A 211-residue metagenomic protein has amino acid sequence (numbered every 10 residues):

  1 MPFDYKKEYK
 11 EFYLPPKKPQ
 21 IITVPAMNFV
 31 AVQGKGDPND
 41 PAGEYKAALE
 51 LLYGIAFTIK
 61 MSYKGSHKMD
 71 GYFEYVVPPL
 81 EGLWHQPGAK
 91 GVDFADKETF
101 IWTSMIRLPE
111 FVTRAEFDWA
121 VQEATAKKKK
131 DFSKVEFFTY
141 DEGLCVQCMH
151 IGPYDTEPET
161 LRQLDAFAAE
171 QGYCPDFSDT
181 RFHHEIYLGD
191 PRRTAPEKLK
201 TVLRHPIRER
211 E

Functional and structural regions predicted by a protein language model:
M1-E211: A solvent-exposed interaction/effector surface
